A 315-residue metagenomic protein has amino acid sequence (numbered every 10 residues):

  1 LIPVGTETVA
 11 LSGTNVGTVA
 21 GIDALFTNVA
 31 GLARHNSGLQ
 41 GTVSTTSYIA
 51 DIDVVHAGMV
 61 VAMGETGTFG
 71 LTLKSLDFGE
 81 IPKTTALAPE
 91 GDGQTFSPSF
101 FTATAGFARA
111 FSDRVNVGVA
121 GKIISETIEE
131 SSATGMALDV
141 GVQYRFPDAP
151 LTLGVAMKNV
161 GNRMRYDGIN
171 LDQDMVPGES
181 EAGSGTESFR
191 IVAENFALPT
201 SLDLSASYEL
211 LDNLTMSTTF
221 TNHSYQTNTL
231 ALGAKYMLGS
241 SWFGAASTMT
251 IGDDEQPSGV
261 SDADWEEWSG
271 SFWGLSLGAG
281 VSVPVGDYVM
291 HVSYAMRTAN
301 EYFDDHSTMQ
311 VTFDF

Functional and structural regions predicted by a protein language model:
L1-S37: Outer-membrane beta-barrel biogenesis signature
L1-V9, V16, V54-F315: Outer-membrane beta-barrel porins/channels
G13-V16, L39-Y48, R297: Short strand-turn segments of transmembrane beta-barrel domains in outer membranes, especially the first one or two
A20-G21, S47, N222: Residues that cap or flank secondary-structure elements
R34-S37, G41-T42, T72-L76: Short, charge-rich amphipathic segments
Q40-A62: Mid-chain, structured segments of secreted extracytoplasmic proteins
